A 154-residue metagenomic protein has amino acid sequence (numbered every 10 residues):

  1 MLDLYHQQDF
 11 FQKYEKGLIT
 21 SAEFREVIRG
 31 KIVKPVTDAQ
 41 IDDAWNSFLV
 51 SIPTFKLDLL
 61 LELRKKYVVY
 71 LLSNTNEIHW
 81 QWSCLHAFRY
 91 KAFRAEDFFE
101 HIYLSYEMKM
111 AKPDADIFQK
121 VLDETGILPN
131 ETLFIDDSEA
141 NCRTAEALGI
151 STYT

Functional and structural regions predicted by a protein language model:
M1-T54, K65, N76, W80-W82: N-terminal helical cap/lid subdomain that shapes the substrate entry/recognition surface in HAD-like hydrolases
D9, E23, V27, D58-E62 (+2 more regions): Alpha-helical elements of Rossmann-like donor-binding domains used by nucleotide-donor carbohydrate transfer enzymes
K34, I127, I150: Short glycine/serine/threonine/alanine-rich loop segments
F55-I102: Substrate-recognition/cap helix-loop segment adjacent to the acidic, metal-dependent catalytic center of Asp-based
T75-H79, M108-K109, E139-N141: Short, solvent-exposed loop/turn segments at secondary-structure junctions
C84-F88, I117-F118, A147-I150: Short, glycine/charged-enriched secondary-structure capping and boundary segments
A111-E139: Conserved Lys-Pro-Asp/Glu-containing loop-to-beta segment of HAD-superfamily phosphomonoesterases, centered on
T152-T154: Short acidic-hydrophobic, aromatic-tinged amphipathic segments that line or gate anion-handling sites
